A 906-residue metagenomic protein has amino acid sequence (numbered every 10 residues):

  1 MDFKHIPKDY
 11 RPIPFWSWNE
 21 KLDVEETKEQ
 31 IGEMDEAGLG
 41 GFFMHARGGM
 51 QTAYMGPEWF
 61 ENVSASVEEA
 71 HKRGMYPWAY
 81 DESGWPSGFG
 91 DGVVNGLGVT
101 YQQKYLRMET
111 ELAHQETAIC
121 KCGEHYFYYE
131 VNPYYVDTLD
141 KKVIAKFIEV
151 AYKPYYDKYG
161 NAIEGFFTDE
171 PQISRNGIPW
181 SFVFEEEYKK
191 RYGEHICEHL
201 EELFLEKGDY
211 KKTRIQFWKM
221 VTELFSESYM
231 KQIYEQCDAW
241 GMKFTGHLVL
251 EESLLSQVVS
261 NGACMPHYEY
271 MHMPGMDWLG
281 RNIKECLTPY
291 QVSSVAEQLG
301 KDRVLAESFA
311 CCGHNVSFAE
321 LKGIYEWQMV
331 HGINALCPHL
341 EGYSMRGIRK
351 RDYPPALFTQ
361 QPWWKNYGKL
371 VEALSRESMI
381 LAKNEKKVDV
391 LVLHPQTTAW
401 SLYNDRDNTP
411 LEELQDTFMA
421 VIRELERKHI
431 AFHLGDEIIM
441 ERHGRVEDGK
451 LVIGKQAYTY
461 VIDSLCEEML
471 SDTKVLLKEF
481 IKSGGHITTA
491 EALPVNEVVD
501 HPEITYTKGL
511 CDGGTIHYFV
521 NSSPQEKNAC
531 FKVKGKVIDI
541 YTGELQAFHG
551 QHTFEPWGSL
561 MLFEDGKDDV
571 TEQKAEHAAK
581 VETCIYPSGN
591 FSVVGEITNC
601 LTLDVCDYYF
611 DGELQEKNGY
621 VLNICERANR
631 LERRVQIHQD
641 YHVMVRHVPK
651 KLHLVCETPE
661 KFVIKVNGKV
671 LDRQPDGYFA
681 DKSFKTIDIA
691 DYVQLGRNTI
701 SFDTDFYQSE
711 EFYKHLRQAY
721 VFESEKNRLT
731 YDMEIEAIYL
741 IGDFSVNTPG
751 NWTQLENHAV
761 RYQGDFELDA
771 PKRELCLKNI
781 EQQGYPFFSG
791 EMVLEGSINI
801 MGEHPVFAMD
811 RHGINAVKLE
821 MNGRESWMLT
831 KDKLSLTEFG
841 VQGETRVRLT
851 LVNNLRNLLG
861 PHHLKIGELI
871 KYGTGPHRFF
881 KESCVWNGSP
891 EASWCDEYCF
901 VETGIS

Functional and structural regions predicted by a protein language model:
I6-I13, D23-E29, G41-R47, Y54-W85 (+9 more regions): Carbohydrate-binding surfaces of carbohydrate-active enzymes
W18-N19: Alpha-helical support elements that line or immediately flank enzyme active sites and cofactor-binding pockets
M34: Contiguous mid-protein beta-loop-alpha structural module that forms a pocket-lining wall or clamp of enzyme active
E82-G92, D568-V581, D705-N751, V852-S906: Glycine/proline-rich low-complexity spacer/linker segments in large multi-domain proteins
F89-D157, C656: Catalytic and substrate-binding clefts that recognize carbohydrates or anionic sugar/phosphate headgroups
I664, A816-K818, G840-E844: C-terminal luminal/periplasmic domains and tails of membrane-associated envelope-modifying transferases
L695-R697, Q842-R846: Extracellular Ig-like/FN3 beta-sandwich strand-entry sites
R811-K818, R824-S835: Active-site-proximal, structured, solvent-exposed surfaces of multi-pass membrane proteins that position macromolecular
